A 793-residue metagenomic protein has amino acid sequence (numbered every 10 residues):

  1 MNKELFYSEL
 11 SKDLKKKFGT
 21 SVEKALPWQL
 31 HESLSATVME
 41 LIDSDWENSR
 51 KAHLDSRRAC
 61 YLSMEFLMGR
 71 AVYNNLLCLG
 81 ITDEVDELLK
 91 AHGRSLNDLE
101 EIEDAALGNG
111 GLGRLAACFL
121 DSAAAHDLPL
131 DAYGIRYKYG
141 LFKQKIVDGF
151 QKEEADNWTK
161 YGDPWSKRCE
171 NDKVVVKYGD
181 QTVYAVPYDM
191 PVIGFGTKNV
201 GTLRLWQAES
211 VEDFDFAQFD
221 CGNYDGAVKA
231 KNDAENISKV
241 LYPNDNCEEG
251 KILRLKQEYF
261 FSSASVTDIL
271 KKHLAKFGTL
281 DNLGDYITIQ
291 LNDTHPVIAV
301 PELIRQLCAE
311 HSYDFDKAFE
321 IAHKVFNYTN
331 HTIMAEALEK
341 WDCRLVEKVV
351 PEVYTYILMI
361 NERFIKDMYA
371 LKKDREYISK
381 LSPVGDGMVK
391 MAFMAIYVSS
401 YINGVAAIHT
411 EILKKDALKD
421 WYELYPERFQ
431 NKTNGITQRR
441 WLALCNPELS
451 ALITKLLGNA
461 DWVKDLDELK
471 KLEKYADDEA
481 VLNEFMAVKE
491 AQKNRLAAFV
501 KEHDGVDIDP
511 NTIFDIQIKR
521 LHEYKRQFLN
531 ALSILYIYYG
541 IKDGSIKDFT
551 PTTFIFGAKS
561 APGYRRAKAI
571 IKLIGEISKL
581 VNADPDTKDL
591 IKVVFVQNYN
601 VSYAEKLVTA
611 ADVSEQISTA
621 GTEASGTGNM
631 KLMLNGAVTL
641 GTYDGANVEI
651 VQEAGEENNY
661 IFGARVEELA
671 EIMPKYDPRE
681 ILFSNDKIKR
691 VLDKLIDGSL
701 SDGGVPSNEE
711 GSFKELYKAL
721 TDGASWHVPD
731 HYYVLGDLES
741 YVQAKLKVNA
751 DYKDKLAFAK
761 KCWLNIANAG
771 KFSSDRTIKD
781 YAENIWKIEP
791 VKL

Functional and structural regions predicted by a protein language model:
M1-L793: A conserved ligand/cofactor-binding region detector
